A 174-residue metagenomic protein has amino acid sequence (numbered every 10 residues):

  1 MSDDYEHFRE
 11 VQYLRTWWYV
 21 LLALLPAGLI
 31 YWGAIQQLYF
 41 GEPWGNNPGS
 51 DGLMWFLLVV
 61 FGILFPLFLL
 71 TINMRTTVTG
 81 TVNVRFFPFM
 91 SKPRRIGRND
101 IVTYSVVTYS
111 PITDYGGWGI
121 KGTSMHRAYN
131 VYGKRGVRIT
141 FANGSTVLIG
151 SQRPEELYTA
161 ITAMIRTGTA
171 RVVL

Functional and structural regions predicted by a protein language model:
M1-G49, E156: N-terminal membrane-targeting/pre-transmembrane regions
D3, F8, M125-L174: A membrane-cytosol interface segment of integral membrane proteins
Q12-A23, G62-P66, R85-D100: Generic detector of contiguous secondary-structure segments
G45-V59: Hydrophobic alpha-helical transmembrane segments
F56-R75: Transmembrane alpha-helices and immediately adjacent membrane-cytoplasm interface residues in multi-pass integral
I72-F87: Membrane-helix interface/capping segments
V78, I96, I149-Q152: A conserved hydrophobic position in a structured secondary element of the catalytic/binding core that shapes
R85-V147: Non-transmembrane, membrane-adjacent beta-strand/coil modules in membrane-associated proteins and peripheral
